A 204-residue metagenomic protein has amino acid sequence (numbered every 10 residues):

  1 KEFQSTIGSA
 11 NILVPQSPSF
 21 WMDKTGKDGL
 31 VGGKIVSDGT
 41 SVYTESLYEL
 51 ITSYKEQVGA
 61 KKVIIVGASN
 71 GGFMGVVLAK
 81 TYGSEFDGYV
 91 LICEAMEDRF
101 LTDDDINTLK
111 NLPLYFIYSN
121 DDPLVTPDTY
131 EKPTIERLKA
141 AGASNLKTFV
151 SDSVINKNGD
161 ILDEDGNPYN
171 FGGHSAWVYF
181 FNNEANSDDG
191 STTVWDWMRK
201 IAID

Functional and structural regions predicted by a protein language model:
K1-V42: Active-site machinery of serine-nucleophile hydrolases
G8-A10, T108-L114: Short, proline-enriched alpha-helix->beta-strand connector loops that line the catalytic pocket of alpha/beta-hydrolase
G26-S69: Gly/Ser-rich "nucleophile elbow"/oxyanion-hole loop immediately N-terminal to the catalytic nucleophile in hydrolases
S69-N70, C93: Catalytic nucleophile serine of serine hydrolases, specifically the conserved "nucleophile elbow" pentapeptide
G72-G83: Short glycine-enriched nucleophile-adjacent loop and the immediately C-terminal alpha-helix near the catalytic center
S84-E97: A conserved short beta-strand
A95-L101, P123-V125: Acidic-and-aromatic substrate-binding clefts and catalytic sites of carbohydrate-active enzymes
I117, D121-L124, T129-I135, K139-D204: C-terminal catalytic histidine-bearing segment of alpha/beta-hydrolase fold enzymes
